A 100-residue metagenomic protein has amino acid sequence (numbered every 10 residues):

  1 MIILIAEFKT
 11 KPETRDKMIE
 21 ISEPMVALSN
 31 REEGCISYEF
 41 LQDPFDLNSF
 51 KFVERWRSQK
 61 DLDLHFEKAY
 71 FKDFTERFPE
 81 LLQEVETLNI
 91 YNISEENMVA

Functional and structural regions predicted by a protein language model:
M1-I2, I19, R57-S58: N-proximal accessory regions
I2, F40-F45, E76-A100: Glycine-rich beta-strand-turn "strand-cap" elements at beta-sheet edges
I2-F8: Active-site-flanking beta-strand signature of metal-NTP-handling nucleotidyl enzymes and homologous cyclase-like
T10-T14: Short, surface-exposed ligand-recognition loops at beta-strand->loop->(often short) alpha-helix junctions that present
A27-S49: Short, glycine- and small/hydrophobic-rich beta-strand elements in well-ordered beta-sheets
L28-I36, R55-N89: An amphipathic, aromatic/His-enriched active-site/gating alpha helix that lines ligand/cofactor pockets
